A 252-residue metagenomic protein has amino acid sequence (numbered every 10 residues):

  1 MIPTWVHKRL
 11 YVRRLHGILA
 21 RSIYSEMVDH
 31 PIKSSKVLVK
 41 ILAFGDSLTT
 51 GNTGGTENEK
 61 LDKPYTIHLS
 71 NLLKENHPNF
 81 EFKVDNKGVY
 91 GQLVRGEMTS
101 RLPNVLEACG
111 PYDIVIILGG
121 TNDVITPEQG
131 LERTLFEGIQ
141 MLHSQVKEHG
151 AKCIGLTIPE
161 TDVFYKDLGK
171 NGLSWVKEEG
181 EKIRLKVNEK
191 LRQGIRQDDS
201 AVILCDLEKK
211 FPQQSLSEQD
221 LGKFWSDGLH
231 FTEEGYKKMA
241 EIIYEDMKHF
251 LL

Functional and structural regions predicted by a protein language model:
Y11-K87, L102-P111: Serine-esterase "nucleophile elbow" of acetyl-processing enzymes
K40, Y65, L73, E97 (+1 more regions): Histidine-centered active-site loop/cap adjacent to the catalytic His in serine esterases/O-acetyl transfer systems
A43-L48, N86-Q92, I116-E128, Q140 (+2 more regions): Cell-envelope and extracellular/periplasmic
N52-K63, N86-G96, I125, Q129 (+1 more regions): Acidic/histidine-rich helix-loop elements that form or flank divalent-metal/phosphate-binding sites at the catalytic
G96-F136, P159-V163: Oxyanion-hole/transition-state-stabilizing segment in secreted/luminal serine hydrolases and related acyltransferases
T134-S144, K186-Q193: Alpha-helical scaffolding segments of alpha/beta enzyme cores, especially the outer helices of TIM-barrel or partial
E148-C153: A short helix->loop->beta-strand "cap" motif at the edges of active sites that frequently abuts
V163-E208: Substrate-gating cap/lid alpha-helix
